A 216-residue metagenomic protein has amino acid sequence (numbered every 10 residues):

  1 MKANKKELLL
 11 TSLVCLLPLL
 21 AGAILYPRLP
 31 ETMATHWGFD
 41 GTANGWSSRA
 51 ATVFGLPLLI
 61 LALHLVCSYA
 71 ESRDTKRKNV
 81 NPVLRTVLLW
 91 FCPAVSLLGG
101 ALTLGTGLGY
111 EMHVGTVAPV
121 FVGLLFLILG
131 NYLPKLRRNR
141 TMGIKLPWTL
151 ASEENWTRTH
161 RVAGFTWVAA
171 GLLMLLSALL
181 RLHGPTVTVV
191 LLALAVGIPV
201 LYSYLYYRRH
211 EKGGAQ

Functional and structural regions predicted by a protein language model:
K2, R209-Q216: Short, charged juxtamembrane terminal tails flanking transmembrane helices
E7-S12, T52-L59, C67, R85-A94 (+1 more regions): Select subsegments of transmembrane alpha-helices in polytopic membrane proteins, especially boundary-proximal
I24-F54, M142-A151: Active-site and channel-lining beta-strand-loop segments that bind or position nucleotide-derived/phosphorylated
I24-L29, L61-R73, I128-I144, S203-R209: Membrane-water interface of transmembrane alpha-helices
G45-I60, H113-L129: Alpha-helical transmembrane segments
C67-T116: Ordered, amphipathic secondary-structure segments that act as subunit-interaction surfaces in large macromolecular
F121-V122, P185-P199: Small-residue-rich transmembrane alpha-helices that serve as helix-helix interface/gating elements in multipass
M142-T166: Membrane-helix boundary/juxtamembrane motif in polytopic membrane proteins
